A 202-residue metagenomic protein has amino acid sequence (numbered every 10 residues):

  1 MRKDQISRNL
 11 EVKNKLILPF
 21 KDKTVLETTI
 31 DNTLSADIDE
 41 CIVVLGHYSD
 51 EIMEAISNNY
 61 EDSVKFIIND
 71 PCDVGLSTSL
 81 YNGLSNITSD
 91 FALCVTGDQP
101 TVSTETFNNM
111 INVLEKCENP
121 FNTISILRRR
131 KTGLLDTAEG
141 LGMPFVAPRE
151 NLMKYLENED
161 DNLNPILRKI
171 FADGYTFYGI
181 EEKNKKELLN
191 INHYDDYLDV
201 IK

Functional and structural regions predicted by a protein language model:
M1-G46: N-terminal glycine-rich phosphate-binding loop and ensuing alpha1 helix
L16, K65, T176-Y178: Conserved beta-strand segments of alpha/beta enzyme cores
P19, T101, V146, N190-I191: Short aromatic/basic micro-patch
K21, H47-Y48, P71, G75 (+2 more regions): Short beta->alpha linker loops
A36-F66: Acidic donor-binding segment of Leloir-type glycosyltransferases
K65-A147: Conserved beta-loop-beta/alpha segment of the NTase-like Rossmann-fold superfamily that binds/positions NTPs
F107, N151-Y155, Y197: A generic structural signal for short hydrophobic patches within well-formed alpha-helices
R149, E159-K202: Conserved alpha/beta core of the MobA/IspD/sugar-nucleotide pyrophosphorylase nucleotidyltransferase superfamily
